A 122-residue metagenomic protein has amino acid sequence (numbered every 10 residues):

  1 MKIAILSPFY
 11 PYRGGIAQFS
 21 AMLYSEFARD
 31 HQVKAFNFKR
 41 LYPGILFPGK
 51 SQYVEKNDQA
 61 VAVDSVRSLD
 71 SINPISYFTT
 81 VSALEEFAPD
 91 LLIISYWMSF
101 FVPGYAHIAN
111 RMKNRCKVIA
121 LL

Functional and structural regions predicted by a protein language model:
M1-A4: Extreme N-terminal starter segment of soluble prokaryotic enzymes
S7, N37-K39, L122: Short beta-strand/turn micro-motifs composed of small residues that flank or help shape donor/cofactor-binding pockets
S7-A21, Y42-P43, W97-V102: A short, glycine/small-residue-rich beta-strand->loop->alpha-helix junction that serves as a flexible
P11-R13, S25-L84: N-terminal strand-loop element at the rim of the active site of nucleotide-sugar-dependent glycosyltransferases
A21, S25, N110: Active-site phosphate/pyrophosphate- and oxyanion-stabilizing loops and adjacent acidic/basic residues in soluble
R67-S71, T80-G104, K117-L121: Short N-terminal targeting/anchoring amphipathic segment
G104-N110: Charged helix-capping and loop-helix junction motifs
R111-R115: Short, conserved loop/helix-junction motifs that constitute active-site signature segments in enzyme catalytic cores
